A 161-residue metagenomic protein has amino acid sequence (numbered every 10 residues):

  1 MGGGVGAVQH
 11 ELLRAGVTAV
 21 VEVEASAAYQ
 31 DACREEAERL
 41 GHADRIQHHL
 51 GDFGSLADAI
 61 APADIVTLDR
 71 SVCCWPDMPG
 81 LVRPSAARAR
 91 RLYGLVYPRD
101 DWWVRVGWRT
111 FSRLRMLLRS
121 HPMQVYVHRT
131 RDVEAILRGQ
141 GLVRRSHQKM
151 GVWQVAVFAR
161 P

Functional and structural regions predicted by a protein language model:
G2: Conserved S-adenosyl-L-methionine
V5-R45, L50: Class I SAM-dependent methyltransferase SAM/SAH-binding core
S55-I60: Short conserved loop adjoining the S-adenosyl-L-methionine
D64-D77: A short SAM/SAH-binding and catalytic strip from SAM-dependent methyltransferases
P79-R91: A short glycine-rich, Lys/Arg-flanked "PGG" loop and its adjoining helix->strand segment in the class I
R90-R99: Conserved beta-strand signature within the Rossmann-like core of class I S-adenosyl-L-methionine
P98-G139, S146: C-terminal alpha-helical "lid/dimerization" subdomain adjacent to the S-adenosyl-L-methionine
R145-P161: Core SAM-dependent methyltransferase catalytic element
